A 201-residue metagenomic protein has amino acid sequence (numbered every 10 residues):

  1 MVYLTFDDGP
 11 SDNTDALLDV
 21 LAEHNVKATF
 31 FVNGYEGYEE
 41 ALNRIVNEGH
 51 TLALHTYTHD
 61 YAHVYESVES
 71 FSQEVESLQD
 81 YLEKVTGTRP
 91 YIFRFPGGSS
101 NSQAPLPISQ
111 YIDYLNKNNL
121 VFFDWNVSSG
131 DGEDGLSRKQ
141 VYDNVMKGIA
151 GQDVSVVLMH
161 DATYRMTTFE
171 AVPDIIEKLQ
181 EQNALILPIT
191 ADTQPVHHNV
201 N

Functional and structural regions predicted by a protein language model:
M1-R89, K178, Q194: Active-site beta->alpha N-cap acidic-glycine motif
V2-T5, A28-V32, T51-T56, Y91-F95 (+3 more regions): Structural recognition of the beta-strand scaffold that forms the well-ordered cores of secreted hydrolase catalytic
A16, Y61-L158, A162-Q180, D192 (+1 more regions): Catalytic domains of cell-wall/extracellular-matrix polysaccharide-remodeling enzymes, centered on de-N-acetylation
L185-P195: Venus flytrap/periplasmic-binding-protein-like
